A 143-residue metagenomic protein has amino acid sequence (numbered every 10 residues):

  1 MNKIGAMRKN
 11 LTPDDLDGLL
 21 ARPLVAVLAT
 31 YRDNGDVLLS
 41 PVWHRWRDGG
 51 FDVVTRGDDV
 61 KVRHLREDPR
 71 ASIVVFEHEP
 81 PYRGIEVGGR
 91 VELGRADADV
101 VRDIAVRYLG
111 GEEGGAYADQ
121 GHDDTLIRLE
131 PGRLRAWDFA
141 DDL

Functional and structural regions predicted by a protein language model:
M1-L11, P80-L143: Charged, gly/pro-rich active-site loop segments
N2-V27: Short, basic/aromatic recognition patches
T12-D15, L39-S40, D58-V60, E113-G115: A generic local structural motif
D17-G18, W43, R63, Y117-D119: Short secondary-structure boundary/capping segments
L19-L20, L65, I104, L129: A generic structural signal for nonpolar/aromatic side chains embedded in well-ordered alpha-helices
P23-G57, R63-L65, A71-V75, I85-E86: Short beta-strand segments
R66-E67, D142: Short amphipathic alpha-helical segments
